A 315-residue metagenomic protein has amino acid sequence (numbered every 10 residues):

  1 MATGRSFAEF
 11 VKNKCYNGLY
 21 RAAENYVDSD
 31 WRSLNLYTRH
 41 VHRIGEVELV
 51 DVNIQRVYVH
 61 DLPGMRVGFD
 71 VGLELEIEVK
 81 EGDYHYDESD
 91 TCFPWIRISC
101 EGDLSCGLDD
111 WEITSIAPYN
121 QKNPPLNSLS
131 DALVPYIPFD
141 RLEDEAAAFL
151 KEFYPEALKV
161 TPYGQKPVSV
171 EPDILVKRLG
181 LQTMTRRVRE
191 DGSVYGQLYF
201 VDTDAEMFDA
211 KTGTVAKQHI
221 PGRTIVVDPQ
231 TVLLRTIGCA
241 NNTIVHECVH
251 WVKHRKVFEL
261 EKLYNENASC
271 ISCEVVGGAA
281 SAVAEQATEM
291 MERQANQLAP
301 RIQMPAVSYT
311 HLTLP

Functional and structural regions predicted by a protein language model:
M1-E143: N-terminal low-structure segments adjacent to metalloprotease catalytic domains across cellular compartments
P138-P162: A short, surface-exposed helix-loop junction/capping segment
V168-Q182: Zn2+-dependent metallopeptidase catalytic core
R189-T243, H254-R255: Active-site scaffold of zinc-dependent metalloenzymes
K217-V226, E266-V276, Q303-A306: A short mid-domain helix/strand-loop element embedded in enzyme catalytic domains that forms or borders the active-site
H254-Q286: Post-HEXXH active-site segment of zinc metalloproteases
T288-M304: An active-site-proximal "capping" alpha-helix that borders the catalytic cofactor pocket
T310-P315: Conserved small/polar residues in nucleotide/adenosyl-binding loops
